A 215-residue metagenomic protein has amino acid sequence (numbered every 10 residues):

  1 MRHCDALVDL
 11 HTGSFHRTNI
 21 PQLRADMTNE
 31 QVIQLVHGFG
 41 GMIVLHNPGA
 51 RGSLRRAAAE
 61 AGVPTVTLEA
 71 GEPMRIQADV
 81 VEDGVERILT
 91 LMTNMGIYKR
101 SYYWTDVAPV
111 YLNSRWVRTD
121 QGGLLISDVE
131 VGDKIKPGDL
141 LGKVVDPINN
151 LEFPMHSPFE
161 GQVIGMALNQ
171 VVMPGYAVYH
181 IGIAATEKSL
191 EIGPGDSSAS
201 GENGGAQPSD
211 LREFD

Functional and structural regions predicted by a protein language model:
M1-D215: Structured catalytic-domain cores with a bias toward divalent-metal coordination
